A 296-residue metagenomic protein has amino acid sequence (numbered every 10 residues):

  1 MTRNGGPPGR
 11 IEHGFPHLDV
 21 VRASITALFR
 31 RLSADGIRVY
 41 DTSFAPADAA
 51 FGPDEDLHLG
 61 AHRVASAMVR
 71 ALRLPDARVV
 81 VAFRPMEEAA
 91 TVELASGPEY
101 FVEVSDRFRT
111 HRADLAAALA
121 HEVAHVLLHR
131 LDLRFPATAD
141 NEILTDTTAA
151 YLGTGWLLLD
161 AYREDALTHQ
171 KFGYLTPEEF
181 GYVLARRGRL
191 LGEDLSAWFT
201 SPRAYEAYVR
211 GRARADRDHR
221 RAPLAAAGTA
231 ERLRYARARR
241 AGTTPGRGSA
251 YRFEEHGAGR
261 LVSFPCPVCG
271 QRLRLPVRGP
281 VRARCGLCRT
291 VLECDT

Functional and structural regions predicted by a protein language model:
T2-A27, T91-T110: Charged, low-complexity intrinsically disordered tails and linkers
T2-D19, A23, K171-T296: Pan-zinc metallopeptidase signature
P16-F44: N-terminal, Lys/Arg- and Ser/Thr-rich interaction peptides
S33-G97, R107-R112: Auxiliary, metal-adjacent structural segments of Zn-dependent hydrolase domains
D41-G52, L127-L128, P245-Y251: A short, surface-exposed helix-loop junction/capping segment
Y100-L119, P136-D140: Short pre-active-site segment immediately N-terminal to the catalytic Zn-binding motif
A116-L133: Active-site recognition of the HExxH zinc-binding catalytic motif
T138-G173: Post-HExxH zinc-binding segment in Zn-dependent metallohydrolases
